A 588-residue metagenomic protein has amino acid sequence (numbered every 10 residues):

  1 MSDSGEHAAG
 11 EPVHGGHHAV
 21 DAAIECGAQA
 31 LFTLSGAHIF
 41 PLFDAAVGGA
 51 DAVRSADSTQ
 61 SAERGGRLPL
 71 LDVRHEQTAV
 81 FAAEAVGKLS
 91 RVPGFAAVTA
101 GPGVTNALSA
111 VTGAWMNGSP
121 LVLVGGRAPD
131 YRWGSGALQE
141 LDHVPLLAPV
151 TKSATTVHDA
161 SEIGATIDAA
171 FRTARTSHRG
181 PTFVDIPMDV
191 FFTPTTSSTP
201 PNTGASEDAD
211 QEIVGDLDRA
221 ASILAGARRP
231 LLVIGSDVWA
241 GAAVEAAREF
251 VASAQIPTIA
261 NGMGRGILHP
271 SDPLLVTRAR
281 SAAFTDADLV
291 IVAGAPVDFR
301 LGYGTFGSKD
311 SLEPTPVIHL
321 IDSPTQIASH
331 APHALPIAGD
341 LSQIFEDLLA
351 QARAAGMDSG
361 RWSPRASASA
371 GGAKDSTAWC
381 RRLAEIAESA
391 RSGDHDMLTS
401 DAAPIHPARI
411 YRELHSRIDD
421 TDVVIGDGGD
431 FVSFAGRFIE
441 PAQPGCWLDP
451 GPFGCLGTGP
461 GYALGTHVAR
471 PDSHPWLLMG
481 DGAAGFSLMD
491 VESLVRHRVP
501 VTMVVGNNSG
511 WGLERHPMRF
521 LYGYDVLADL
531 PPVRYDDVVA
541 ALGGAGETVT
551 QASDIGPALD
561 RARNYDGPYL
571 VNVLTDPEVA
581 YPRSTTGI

Functional and structural regions predicted by a protein language model:
S2-G10, S197-T199, P314-G428, L513 (+3 more regions): Phosphate/pyrophosphate-binding active-site segments
S2-P364, D420, P500-M503, G523-Y524 (+1 more regions): N-terminal alpha/beta PP-like core and its mobile active-site loop of ThDP/TPP-dependent enzymes
S4, A52-A62, V124, R132-Q139 (+6 more regions): Thiamine diphosphate
G16-C26, A37-A46, L383-D472: Active-site diphosphate/adenylate-binding microenvironment
A28, T151-T156, H395, P452 (+1 more regions): A broad detector of the eukaryotic-type serine/threonine protein kinase catalytic domain
V111-G113, F171-R172, S416-R417, V491-V495 (+1 more regions): Short amphipathic alpha-helices and their capping/turn segments at secondary-structure boundaries
F183, I425, L478-M479: Generic enzyme active-site microenvironment
P187-D189, F431, D576: A glycine-rich phosphate-binding loop feature that marks nucleotide/adenosyl-phosphate handling sites
